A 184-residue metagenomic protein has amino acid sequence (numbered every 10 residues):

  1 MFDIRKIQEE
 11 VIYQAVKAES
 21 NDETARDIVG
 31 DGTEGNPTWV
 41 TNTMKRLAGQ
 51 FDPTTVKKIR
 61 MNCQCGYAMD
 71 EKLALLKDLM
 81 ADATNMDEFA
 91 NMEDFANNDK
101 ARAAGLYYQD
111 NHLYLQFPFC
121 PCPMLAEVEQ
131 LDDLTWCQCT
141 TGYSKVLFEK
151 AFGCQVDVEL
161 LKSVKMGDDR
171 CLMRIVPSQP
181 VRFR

Functional and structural regions predicted by a protein language model:
M1-T135, D157, S178-R184: N-terminal accessory segment detector
L106, E149, V164-M166: Sterically constrained small-residue positions within well-ordered secondary structures of folded domains
D110, G153, D168-R170: A general secondary-structure signal for short beta-strands and their flanking turns/coil in non-transmembrane regions
P123, L147, M166-D168: Residues in flexible loops and secondary-structure boundaries
T135-G153: Active-site helix/loop of acyl-thioester processing domains in fatty-acid/polyketide metabolism, spanning hotdog-fold
C154-S163: Low-complexity, intrinsically disordered Gly/Pro/Thr-rich segments
K162-I175: Beta-rich nucleic-acid/ligand-interaction surfaces
